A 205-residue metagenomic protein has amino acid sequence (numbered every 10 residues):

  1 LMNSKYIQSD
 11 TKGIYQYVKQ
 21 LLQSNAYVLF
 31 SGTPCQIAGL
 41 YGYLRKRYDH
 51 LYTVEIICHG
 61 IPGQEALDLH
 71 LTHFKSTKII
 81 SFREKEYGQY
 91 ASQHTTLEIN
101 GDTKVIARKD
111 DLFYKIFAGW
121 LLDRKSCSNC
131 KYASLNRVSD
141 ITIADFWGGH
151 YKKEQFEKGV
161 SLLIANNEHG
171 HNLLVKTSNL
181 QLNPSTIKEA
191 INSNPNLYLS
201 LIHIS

Functional and structural regions predicted by a protein language model:
L1-S205: Iron-sulfur-associated redox domains of electron-transfer enzymes in respiratory and anaerobic energy metabolism
